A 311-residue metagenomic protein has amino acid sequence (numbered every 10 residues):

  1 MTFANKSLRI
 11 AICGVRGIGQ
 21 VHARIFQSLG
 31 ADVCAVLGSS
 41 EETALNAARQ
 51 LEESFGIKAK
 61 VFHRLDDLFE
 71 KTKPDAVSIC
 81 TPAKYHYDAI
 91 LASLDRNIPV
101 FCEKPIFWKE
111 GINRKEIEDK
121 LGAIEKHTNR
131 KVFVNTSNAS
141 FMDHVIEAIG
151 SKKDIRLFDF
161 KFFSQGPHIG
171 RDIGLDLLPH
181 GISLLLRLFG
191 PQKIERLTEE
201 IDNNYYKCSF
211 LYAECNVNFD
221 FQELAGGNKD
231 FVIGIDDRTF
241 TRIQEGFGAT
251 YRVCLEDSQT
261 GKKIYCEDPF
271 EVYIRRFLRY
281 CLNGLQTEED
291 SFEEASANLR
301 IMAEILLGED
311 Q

Functional and structural regions predicted by a protein language model:
M1-A4, A31, E52-S54, A76-S78 (+2 more regions): C-terminal helix-rich "cap/oligomerization" subdomain common to oxidoreductases
M1-S54, L278: N-terminal Rossmann-like dinucleotide-binding module
I12, H22, I57-F101, P105-G122: Beta-loop-alpha module in the N-terminal Rossmann-like domain of NAD(P)-dependent dehydrogenases, especially those
V36, V77, F158: Receiver (REC) domain switch-region micro-motif
H63, C102, V134-T136, T198-I201: Short loop/edge segments at beta-strand edges and connector loops that shape dinucleotide/nucleotide cofactor-binding
F107-G166: A contiguous active-site-proximal alpha/beta segment in oxidoreductase catalytic domains
D172-T250, E271-Q286, M302-I305: Contiguous beta-strand/loop segments that form the cofactor/metal-binding neighborhood of enzyme cores
